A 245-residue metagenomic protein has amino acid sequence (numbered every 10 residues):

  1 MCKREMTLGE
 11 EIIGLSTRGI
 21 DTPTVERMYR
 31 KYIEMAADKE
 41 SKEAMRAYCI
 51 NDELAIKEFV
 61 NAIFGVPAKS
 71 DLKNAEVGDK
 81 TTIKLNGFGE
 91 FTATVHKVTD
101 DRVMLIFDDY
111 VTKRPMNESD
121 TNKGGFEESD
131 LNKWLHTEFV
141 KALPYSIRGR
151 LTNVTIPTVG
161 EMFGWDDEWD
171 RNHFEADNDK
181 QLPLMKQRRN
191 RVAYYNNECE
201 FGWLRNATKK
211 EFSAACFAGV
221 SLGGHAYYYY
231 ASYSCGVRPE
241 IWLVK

Functional and structural regions predicted by a protein language model:
M1-K3, K245: Short intrinsically disordered terminal tails
R4-R18: N-terminal acidic leader/helix
T17-T24, S41-K42, I50: Charged, low-complexity interaction regions
V25-Y29: Amphipathic alpha-helical interaction modules
R30-Y48: Acidic, low-complexity, intrinsically disordered interaction modules
V60-K245: Collagenous Gly-X-Y triple-helix signature in extracellular proteins
